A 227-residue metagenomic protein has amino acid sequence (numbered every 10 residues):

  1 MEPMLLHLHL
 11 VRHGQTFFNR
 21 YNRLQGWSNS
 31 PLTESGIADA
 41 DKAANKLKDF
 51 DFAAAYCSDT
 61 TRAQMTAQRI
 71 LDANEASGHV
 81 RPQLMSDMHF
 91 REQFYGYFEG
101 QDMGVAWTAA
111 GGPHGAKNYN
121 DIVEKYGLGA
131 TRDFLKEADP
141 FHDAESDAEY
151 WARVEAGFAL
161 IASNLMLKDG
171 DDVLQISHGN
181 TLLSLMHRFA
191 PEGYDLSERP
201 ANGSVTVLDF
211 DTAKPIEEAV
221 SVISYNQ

Functional and structural regions predicted by a protein language model:
M1-F52, T60, M65-Q68, A76 (+1 more regions): An N-terminal RHG(E/S)-centered segment typical of histidine phosphatases
M1-L6, Q93-V105, P113-H114, S163-D172 (+1 more regions): Acidic, low-complexity terminal tails and accessory targeting/binding regions of phosphate-metabolizing enzymes
P3, A44-D121: Phosphate-coordination/substrate-recognition cap region in phosphate-metabolizing enzymes
G14, G179-N180: Active-site metal-binding loops of divalent metal-dependent hydrolases
T33, I37, T60, N120-V123 (+2 more regions): Amphipathic, non-transmembrane alpha-helical scaffold segments
D41-K48, W151, E155-M166: Generic structural signal for well-ordered alpha-helical scaffold segments
C57-S58, A152, I176-S177: Short beta-strand scaffold positions
P113-E149: Short glycine/proline- and acidic residue-enriched helix-loop micro-motifs that form flexible lids or anion-recognition
